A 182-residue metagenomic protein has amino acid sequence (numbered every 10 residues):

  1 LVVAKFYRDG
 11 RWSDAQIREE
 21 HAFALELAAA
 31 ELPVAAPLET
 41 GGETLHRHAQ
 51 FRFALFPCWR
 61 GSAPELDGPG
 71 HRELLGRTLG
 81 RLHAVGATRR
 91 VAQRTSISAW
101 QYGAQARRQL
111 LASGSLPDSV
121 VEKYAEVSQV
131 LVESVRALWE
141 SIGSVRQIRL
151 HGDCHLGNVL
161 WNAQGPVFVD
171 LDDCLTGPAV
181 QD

Functional and structural regions predicted by a protein language model:
V2-V91: ATP-binding pocket architecture of kinase catalytic cores
R11, A63, V159, T176-P178: Conserved protein kinase catalytic core
R52, Q147-I148: Residues on conserved beta-strands of the protein kinase catalytic domain
E65-K123, V145-Q147: A cross-family kinase active-site recognition segment
A125-L138: Mechanochemical coupling/switch segment within NTP-driven translocation systems
L138-S144: A short acidic-Thr-Gly-centered motif at the start of a beta-strand
R149, W161-D182: Active-site Asp-x-Gly
R149-H151, L156: Catalytic-loop of the protein kinase fold
